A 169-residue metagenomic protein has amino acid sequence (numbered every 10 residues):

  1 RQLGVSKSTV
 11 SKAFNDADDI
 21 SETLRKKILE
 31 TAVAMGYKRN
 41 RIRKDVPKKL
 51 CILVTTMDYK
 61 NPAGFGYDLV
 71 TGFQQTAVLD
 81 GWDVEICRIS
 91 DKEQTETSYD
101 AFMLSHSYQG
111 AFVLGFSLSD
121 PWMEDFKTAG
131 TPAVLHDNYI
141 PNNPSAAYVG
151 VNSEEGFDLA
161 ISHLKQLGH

Functional and structural regions predicted by a protein language model:
R1-V46: N-terminal helix-turn-helix DNA-binding module of bacterial transcription factors
Q2, E30-R41, C51-T56, L69-E85 (+2 more regions): Bacterial carbohydrate/catabolite-sensing allosteric modules
C51, S107-G115: Periplasmic-binding protein-like
K60-L69: Glycine- and acidic-residue-enriched helix-capping/strand-helix junction motifs
G72, S98-Y99, P121-F126: A short acidic, amphipathic alpha-helical/loop segment
W82-S105, F157: Structural motif
S90-Q94, L114-S119: Short beta->alpha connector loops
